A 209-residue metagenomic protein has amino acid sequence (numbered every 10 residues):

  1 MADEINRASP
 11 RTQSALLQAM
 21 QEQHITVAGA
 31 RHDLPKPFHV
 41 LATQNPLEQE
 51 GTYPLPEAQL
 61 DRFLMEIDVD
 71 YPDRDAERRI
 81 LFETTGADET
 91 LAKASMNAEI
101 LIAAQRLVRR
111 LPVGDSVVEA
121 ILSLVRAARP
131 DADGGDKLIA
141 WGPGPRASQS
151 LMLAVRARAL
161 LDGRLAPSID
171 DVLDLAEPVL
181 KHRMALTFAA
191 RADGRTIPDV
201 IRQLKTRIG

Functional and structural regions predicted by a protein language model:
M1-A2: Walker B beta-strand of ABC/ABC-like P-loop ATPase nucleotide-binding domains, specifically the conserved hydrophobic
R7-A8, T12-A15, M20-A98, I102-L111 (+1 more regions): Canonical AAA+ ATPase core
S14, D61, R78, D115 (+4 more regions): Non-catalytic, well-ordered alpha-helical scaffold segments
L55, A76, M96, P112 (+4 more regions): Alpha-helix N-cap and coil->helix boundary residues
I80-L81, I121, L175-L180: Short alpha-helical scaffolding segments that buttress acidic/His motifs in well-ordered protein cores
L91-S148: Conserved AAA+ ATPase small/helical "lid" subdomain
P130-G209: C-terminal engagement/docking regions of AAA+ P-loop ATPases
